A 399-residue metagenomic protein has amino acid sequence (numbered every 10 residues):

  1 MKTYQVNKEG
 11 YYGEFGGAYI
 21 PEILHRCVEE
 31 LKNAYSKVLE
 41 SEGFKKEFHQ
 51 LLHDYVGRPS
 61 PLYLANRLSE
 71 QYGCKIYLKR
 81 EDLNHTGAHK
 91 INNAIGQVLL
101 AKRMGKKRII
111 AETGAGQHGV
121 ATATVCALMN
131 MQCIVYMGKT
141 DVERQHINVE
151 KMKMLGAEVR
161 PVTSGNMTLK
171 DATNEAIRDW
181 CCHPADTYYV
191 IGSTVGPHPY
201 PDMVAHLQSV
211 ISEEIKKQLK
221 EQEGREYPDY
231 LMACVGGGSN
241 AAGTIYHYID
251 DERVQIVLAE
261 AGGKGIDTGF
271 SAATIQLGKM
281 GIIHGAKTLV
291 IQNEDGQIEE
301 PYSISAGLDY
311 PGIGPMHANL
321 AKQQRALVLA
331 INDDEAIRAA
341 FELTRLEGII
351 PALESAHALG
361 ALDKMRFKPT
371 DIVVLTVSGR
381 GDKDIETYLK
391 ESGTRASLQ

Functional and structural regions predicted by a protein language model:
K2-G16, E29-K106: Positively charged, low-complexity intrinsically disordered leader regions
R80-N93, I109-G119, G165, Q208 (+5 more regions): Active-site nucleophile and cofactor-binding loops and adjacent substrate-binding regions of central metabolic enzymes
H85, A101-G138, E226-N240, I256-A259 (+1 more regions): A short, small-residue-rich loop immediately preceding and capping a beta-strand
G87, I91-Q97, A111-M129, E143-H146 (+4 more regions): Short glycine/serine/threonine-rich phosphate/pyrophosphate-binding segments that cradle anionic phosphate groups
I110, H118-A176, D267-G278, T387-E391: Active-site-proximal loop->helix
K170-D179, D186, V195-V254: Glycine-rich ThDP/TPP pyrophosphate-binding loop and its adjacent helix/strand module within ThDP-dependent enzymes
T173-I177, C181-P199, D250-R253, L258-I349 (+1 more regions): Active-site/ligand-binding loops adjacent to catalytic centers
V235, S239, G243, D333-A396: Claisen-condensing/thiolase-fold acyl-transfer catalytic domains that form or cleave C-C bonds in fatty acid
